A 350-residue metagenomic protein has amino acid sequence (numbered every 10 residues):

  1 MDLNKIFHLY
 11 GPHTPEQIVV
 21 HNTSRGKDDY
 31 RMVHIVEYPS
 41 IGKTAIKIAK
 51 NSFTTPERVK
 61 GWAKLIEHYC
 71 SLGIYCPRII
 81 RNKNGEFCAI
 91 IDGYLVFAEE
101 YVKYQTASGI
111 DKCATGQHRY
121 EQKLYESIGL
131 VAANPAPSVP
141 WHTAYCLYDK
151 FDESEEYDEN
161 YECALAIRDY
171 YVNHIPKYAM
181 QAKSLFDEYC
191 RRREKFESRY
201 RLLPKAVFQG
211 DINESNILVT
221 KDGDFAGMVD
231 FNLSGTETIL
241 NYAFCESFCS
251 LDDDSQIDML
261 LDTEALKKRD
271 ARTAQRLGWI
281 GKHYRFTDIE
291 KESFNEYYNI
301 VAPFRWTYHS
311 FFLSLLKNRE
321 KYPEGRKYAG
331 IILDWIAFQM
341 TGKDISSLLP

Functional and structural regions predicted by a protein language model:
M1-V20: Juxta-kinase regulatory segment immediately upstream of eukaryotic protein kinase catalytic domains
H21-K27: Protein kinase glycine-rich loop
D29-S40, A45, R191-N241: Active-site acidic catalytic loop and adjacent metal/ATP-binding pocket of ATP-dependent phosphoryl transfer enzymes
P39-H142: ATP-binding pocket architecture of kinase catalytic cores
V96-A114, D169, P303-R319: A glycine-centered beta->alpha junction motif in the catalytic cores of kinase/phosphotransferase enzymes
A144-E197: Active-site catalytic-loop/activation-segment of kinase and kinase-like phosphoryl-transfer enzymes
L240-R285, I300-E320: Active-site activation/catalytic loop segments of kinase-like enzymes and analogous catalytic loops in related
K282, A302-P350: ATP/Mg2+ or Mg2+-diphosphate-binding catalytic cores that bind nucleotide phosphates or diphosphates via glycine-rich
